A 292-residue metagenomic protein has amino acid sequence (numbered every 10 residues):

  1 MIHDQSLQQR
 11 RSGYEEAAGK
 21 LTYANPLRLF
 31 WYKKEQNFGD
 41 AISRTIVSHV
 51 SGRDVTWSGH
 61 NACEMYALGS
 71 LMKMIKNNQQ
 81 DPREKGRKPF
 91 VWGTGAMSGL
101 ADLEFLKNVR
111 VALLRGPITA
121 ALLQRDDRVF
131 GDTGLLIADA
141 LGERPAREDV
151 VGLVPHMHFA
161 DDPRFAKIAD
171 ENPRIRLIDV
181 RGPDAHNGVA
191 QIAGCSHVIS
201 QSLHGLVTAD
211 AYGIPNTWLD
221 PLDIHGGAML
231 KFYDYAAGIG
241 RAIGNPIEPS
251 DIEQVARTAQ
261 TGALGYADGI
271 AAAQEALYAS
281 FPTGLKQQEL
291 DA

Functional and structural regions predicted by a protein language model:
M1-A292: Active-site anion-handling motifs in enzyme catalytic cores
